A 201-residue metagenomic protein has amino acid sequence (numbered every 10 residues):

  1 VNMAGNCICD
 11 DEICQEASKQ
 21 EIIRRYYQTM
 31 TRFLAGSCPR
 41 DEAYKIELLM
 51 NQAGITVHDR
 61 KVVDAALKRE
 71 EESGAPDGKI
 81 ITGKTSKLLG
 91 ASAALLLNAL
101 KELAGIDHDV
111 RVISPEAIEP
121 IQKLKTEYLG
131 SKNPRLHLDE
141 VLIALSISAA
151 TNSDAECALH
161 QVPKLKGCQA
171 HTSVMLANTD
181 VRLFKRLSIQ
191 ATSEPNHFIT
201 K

Functional and structural regions predicted by a protein language model:
V1, C9-C14, G90, I106-D109 (+2 more regions): Alpha-helix initiation/capping motif
V1-V63: C-terminal accessory "lid"/substrate-recognition subdomains
A4, R25-T29, A35-S37, M50 (+3 more regions): C-terminal binding/interaction regions
I46-N133, N152: Conserved mixed alpha/beta catalytic, RNA-binding, or beta-rich assembly cores of soluble enzyme, regulatory
